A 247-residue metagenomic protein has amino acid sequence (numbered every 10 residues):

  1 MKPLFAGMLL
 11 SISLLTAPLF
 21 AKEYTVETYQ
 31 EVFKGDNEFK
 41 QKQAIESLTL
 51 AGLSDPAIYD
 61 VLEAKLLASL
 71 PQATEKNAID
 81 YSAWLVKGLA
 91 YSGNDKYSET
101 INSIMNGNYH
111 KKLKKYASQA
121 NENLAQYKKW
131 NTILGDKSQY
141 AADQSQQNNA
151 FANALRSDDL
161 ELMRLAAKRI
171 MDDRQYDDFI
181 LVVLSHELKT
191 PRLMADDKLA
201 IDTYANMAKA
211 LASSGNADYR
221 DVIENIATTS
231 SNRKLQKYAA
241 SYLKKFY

Functional and structural regions predicted by a protein language model:
A6-L14: Hydrophobic helical h-region of N-terminal Sec-dependent signal peptides in bacterial secretory/periplasmic proteins
T16-P18: N-terminal signal peptide c-region/cleavage motif recognized by signal peptidases
A21-V32, L53-P71, N94-M105, Y127-A154 (+2 more regions): Amphipathic alpha-helical scaffolding segments comprising HEAT/armadillo-like alpha-solenoid repeats
F39-P56, E75-N94, S103, K114-Y140 (+4 more regions): Structural detector for internal amphipathic alpha-helices that build alpha-solenoid repeat scaffolds
